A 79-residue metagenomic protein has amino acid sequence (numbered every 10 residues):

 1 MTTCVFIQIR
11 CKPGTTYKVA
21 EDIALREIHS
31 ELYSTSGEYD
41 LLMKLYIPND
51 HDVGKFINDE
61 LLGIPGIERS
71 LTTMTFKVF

Functional and structural regions predicted by a protein language model:
M1-F79: A compositional/biophysical signature of low hydrophobicity enriched in polar/charged and small residues
